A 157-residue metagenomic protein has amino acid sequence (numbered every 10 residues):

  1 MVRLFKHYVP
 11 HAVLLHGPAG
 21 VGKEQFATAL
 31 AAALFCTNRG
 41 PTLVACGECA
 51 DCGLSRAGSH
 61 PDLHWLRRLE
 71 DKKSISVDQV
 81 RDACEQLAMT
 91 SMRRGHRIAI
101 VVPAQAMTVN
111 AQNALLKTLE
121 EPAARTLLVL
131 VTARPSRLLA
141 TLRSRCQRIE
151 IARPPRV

Functional and structural regions predicted by a protein language model:
M1-P103, V109, L127: P-loop/Walker A NTP-binding region and its immediately flanking N-terminal helices in P-loop NTPase folds
A57-S59, P122, L142: Short, structurally constrained coil/turn elements that cap an alpha-helix or connect an alpha-helix to the following
H60, Q112, R143, R156: ATP/adenylate-binding site constellation spanning eukaryotic-like Ser/Thr protein kinases, ABC-transporter
K72, R137, V157: Flexible, glycine-rich phosphate/dinucleotide-binding loops and adjacent beta-alpha linkers at cofactor/substrate
A88, N113-L130: Conserved catalytic/switch belt of AAA+ P-loop NTPases
M107, P122-L139, E150: Sensor-1/coupling segment of RecA-like P-loop NTPase cores
A114-L119, P135-Q147: Short regulatory helix/loop adjacent to the ATP-binding pocket of P-loop NTPases
Q147-R156: Conserved AAA+ ATPase "SRH/arginine-finger" region at the nucleotide-binding site
